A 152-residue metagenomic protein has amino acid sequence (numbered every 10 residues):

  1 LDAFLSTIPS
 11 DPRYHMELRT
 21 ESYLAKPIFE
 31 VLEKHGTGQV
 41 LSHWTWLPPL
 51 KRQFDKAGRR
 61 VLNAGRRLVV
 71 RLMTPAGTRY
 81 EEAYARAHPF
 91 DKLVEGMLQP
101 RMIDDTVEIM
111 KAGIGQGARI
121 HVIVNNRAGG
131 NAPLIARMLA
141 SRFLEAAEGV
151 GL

Functional and structural regions predicted by a protein language model:
L1-L152: Residues lining hydrophobic/aromatic ligand-binding pockets adjacent to catalytic sites
